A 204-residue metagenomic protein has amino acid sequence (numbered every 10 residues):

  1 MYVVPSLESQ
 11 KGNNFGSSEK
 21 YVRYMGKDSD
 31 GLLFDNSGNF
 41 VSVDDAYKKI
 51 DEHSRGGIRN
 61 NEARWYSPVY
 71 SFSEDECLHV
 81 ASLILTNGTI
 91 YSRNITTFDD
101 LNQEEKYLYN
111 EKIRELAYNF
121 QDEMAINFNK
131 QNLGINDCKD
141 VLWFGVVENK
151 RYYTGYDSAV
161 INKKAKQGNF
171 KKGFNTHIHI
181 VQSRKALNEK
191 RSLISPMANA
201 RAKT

Functional and structural regions predicted by a protein language model:
M1-T204: N-terminal nicking endonuclease/strand-transfer module with a His-rich metal-binding environment and a catalytic Tyr
